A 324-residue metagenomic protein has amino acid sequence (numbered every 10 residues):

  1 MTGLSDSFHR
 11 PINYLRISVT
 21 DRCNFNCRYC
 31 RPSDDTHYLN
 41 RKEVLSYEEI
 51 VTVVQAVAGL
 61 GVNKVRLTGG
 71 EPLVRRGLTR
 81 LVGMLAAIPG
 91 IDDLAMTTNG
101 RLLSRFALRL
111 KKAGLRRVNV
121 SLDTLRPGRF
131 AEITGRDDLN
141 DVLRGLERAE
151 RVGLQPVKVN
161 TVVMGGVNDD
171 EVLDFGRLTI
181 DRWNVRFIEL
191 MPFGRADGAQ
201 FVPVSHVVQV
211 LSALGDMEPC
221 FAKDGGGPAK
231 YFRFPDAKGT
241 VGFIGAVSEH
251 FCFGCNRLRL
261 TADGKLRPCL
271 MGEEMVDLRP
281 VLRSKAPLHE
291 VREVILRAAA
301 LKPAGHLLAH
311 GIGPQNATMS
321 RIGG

Functional and structural regions predicted by a protein language model:
M1-R16, N26-R28, G59, A229-Y231 (+3 more regions): N-terminal [4Fe-4S]-dependent radical SAM core
M1-S5, H250-G324: Radical SAM enzyme core and accessory elements
F8-Y47, L270: Canonical Radical SAM [4Fe-4S] cluster-binding loop centered on the CxxxCxxC motif and its immediate flanking residues
V44-R66, V74-R186: Radical SAM/AdoMet-radical enzyme domain recognition
E49-T68, P287-G305: Short Fe-S-cluster ligation motifs
E71: Conserved G/P- and acidic residue-centered "switch" motifs that form tight phosphate/ATP-binding loops in soluble
G128-A131, R136-T240, A246, P280: Radical SAM enzyme [4Fe-4S]-AdoMet core and its adjacent flexible, acidic and glycine-rich loops/tails across
